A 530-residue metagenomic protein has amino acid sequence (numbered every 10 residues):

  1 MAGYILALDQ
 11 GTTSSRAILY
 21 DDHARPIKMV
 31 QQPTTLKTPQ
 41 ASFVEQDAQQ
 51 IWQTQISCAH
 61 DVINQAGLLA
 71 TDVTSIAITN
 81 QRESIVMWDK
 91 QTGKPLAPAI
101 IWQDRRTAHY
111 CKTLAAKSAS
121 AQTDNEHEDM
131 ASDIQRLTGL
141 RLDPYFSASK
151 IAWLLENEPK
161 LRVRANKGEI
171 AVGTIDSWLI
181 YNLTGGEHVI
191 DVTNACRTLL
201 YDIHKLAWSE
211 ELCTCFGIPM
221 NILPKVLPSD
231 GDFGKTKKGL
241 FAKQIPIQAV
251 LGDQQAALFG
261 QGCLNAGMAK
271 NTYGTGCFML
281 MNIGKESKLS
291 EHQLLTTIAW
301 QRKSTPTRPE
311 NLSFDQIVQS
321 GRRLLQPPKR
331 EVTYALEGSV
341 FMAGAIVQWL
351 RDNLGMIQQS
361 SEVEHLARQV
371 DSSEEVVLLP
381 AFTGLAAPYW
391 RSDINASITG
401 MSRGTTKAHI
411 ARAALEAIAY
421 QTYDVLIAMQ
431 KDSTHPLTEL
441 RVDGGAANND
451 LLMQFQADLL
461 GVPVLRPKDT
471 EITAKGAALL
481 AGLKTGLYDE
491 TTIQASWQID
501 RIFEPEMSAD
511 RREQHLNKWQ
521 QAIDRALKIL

Functional and structural regions predicted by a protein language model:
M1-A97, Q122-N125, R136, F241-A249 (+5 more regions): N-terminal glycine/serine-rich phosphate-binding loop of ATP-dependent small-molecule kinases, especially carbohydrate
L6-L8, A108, A115-R141, S149-V189 (+4 more regions): Active-site core segments that coordinate phosphate-bearing ligands/cofactors across diverse enzyme families
S14, A70-V73, N221, S373 (+1 more regions): Short secondary-structure junction motifs
A24, D47, I76, D104 (+3 more regions): Residue-level signal for inorganic ion chemistry
N64-W102, T138-S147, I180-D202, L227 (+1 more regions): Short beta-strand-loop/turn "lid" adjacent to the catalytic site in phosphate-handling enzymes
A97-Q103, Y110-C111, P467-K468: Short, acidic/small-residue loops that bind anionic groups at enzyme active sites
E210-G231: A conserved helix-loop-beta module that forms one wall/lid of the active-site cleft in ATP-utilizing catalytic domains
